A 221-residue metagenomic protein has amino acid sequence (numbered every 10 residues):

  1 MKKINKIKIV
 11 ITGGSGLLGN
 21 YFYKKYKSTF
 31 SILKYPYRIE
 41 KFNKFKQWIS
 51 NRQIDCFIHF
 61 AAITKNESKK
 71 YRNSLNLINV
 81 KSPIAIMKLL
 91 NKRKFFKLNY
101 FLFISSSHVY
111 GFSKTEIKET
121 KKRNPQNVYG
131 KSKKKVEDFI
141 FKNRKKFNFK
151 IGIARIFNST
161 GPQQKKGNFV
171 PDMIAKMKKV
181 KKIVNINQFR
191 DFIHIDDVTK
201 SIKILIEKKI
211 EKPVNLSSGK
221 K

Functional and structural regions predicted by a protein language model:
K2-K27: N-terminal Rossmann NAD(P)H-binding glycine-rich loop of SDR-like oxidoreductase domains
T12, F57-I63, F101-S107, A154-I156: SDR active-site strand-loop-helix element
F30-W48: Adenosine-cofactor binding site in Rossmann-like domains, unifying the SAM/SAH pocket of S-adenosylmethionine-dependent
E40, K70, S74-A85, R123 (+3 more regions): Glycine-rich NAD(P)-binding loop of the Rossmann-fold in SDR/ketoreductase-type enzymes
F45-I78: NAD(P)H-binding glycine-rich loop region in Rossmannoid oxidoreductase-like domains and their noncatalytic homologs
F57, V198-I202, L216: Non-catalytic, hydrophobic alpha-helical segments
I84-V128: Conserved Rossmann-fold NAD(P)-dependent oxidoreductase catalytic core, especially the SDR/UDP-sugar
T115, D138-D191, I195-I204: NAD(P)-dependent short-chain dehydrogenase/reductase
